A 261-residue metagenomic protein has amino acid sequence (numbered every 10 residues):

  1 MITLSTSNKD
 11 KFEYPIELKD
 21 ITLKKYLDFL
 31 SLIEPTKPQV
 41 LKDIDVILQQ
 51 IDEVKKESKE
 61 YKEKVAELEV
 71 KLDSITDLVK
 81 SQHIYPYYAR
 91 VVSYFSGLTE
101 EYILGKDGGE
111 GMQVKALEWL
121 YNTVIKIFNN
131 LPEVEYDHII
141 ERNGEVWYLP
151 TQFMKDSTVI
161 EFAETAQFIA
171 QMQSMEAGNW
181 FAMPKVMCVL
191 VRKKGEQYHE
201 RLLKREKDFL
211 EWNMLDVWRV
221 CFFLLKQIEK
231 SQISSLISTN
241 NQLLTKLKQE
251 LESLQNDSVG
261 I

Functional and structural regions predicted by a protein language model:
M1-I261: Charged interaction scaffolds used for protein-protein
